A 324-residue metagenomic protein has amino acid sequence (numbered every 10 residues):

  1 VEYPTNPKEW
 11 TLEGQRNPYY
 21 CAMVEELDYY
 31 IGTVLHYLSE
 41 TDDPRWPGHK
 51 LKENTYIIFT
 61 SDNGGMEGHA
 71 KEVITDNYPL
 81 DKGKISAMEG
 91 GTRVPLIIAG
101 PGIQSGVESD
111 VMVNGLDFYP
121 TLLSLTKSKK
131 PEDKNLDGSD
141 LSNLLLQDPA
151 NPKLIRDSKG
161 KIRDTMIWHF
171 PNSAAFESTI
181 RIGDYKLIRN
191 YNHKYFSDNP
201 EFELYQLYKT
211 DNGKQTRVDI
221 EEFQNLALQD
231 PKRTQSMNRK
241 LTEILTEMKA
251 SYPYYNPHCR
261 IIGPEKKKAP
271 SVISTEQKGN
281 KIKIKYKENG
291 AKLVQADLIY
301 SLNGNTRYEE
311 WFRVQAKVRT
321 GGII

Functional and structural regions predicted by a protein language model:
V1, V24-L27, I31, Y56-S61 (+4 more regions): Beta-strand elements within well-structured catalytic alpha/beta cores of enzymes that handle phosphate/sulfate esters
V1-Y19, M66-A70, I74-N77: Active-site His/acidic residue clusters
T5-T55: A long, amphipathic alpha-helix that forms part of the scaffold/cap immediately adjacent to metal-dependent active
Y37, T60, A99, L207-T210 (+1 more regions): Predominantly extracellular/luminal cell-surface or secreted proteins
Y37-I103, N114: Histidine-centered active-site microenvironments of extracellular/periplasmic hydrolases and transferases
G65-A87, Q104, L116-N212, S251: C-terminal cap/loop subdomain of S1 sulfatases and analogous C-terminal strand-loop tails that border
N212-Q295, I299, K317-R319: Long, internal low-complexity/basic segments
D297-I324: Aromatic-rich carbohydrate-binding modules that target alpha-glucans
